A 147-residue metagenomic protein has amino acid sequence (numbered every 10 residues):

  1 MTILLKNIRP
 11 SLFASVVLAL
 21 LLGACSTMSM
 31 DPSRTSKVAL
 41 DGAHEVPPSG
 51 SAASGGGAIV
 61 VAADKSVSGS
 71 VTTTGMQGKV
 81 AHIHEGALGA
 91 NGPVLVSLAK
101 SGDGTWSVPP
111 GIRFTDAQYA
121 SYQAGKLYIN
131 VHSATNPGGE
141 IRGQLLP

Functional and structural regions predicted by a protein language model:
T2-A14: Bacterial N-terminal signal peptides that target proteins for export
T2-L5, L20-A81, E85-P147: Metal-centered catalytic cores of metalloenzymes
